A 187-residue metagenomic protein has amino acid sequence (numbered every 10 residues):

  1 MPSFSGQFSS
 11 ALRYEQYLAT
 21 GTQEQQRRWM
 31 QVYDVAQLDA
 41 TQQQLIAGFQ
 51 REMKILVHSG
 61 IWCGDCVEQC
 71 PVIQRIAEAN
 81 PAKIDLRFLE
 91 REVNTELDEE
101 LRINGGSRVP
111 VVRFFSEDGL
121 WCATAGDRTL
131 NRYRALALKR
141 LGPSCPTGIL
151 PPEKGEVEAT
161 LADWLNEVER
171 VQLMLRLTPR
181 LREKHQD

Functional and structural regions predicted by a protein language model:
M1-E52, R75-A82, D98-R108, W121-D187: Non-globular targeting/processing and membrane-anchoring segments
L56-S59, I73, P81-L97, R108 (+1 more regions): Thiol-based oxidoreductase modules, predominantly thioredoxin-like and allied folds used for disulfide exchange
I61-E68: Conserved redox-active cysteine motifs that mediate thiol-disulfide chemistry, especially di-cysteine Cys-X(1-2)-Cys
